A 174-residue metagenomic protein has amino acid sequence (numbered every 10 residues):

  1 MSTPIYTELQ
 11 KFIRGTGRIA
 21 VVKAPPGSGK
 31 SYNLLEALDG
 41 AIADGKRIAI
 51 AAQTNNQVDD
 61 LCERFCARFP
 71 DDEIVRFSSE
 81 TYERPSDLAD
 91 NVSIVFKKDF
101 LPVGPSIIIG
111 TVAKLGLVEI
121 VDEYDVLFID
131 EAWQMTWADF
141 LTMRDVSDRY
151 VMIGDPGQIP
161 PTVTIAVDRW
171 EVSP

Functional and structural regions predicted by a protein language model:
M1-R18, N33: N-terminal pre-P-loop "Q-motif" helix
E8-F12, V22, R169-P174: Conserved helicase motor core of P-loop NTPases
R14, R18, F100-P105, L115-V126: Short basic/glycine-enriched coil/helix segment immediately N-terminal to the Walker B
G15-A37: Walker A/P-loop
I19, G45-R47, D71-S79, D125 (+1 more regions): Residues that mark the start of a beta-strand
S28, A43-K46, A52-N56, D60 (+2 more regions): Conserved helicase motor core of SF1/SF2 NTP-dependent helicases
L34, L38-C66, I74-F77: Conserved RecA-like ASCE P-loop NTPase motor core of nucleic-acid helicases/translocases
R68-L117: Inter-Walker segment of RecA-like/P-loop motor cores
